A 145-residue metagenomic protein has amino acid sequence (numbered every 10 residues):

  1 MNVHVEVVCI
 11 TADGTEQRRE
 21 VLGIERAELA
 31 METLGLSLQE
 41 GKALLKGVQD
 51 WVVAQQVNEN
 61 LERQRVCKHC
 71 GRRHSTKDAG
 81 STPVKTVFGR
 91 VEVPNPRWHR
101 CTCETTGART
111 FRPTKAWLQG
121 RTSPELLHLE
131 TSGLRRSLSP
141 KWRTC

Functional and structural regions predicted by a protein language model:
M1-T102: Short, conserved DNA-binding cores of transcription-related domains
R90-C145: Short, positively charged, Gly/Tyr-enriched micro-motifs that form contact patches at catalytic or ligand/partner
